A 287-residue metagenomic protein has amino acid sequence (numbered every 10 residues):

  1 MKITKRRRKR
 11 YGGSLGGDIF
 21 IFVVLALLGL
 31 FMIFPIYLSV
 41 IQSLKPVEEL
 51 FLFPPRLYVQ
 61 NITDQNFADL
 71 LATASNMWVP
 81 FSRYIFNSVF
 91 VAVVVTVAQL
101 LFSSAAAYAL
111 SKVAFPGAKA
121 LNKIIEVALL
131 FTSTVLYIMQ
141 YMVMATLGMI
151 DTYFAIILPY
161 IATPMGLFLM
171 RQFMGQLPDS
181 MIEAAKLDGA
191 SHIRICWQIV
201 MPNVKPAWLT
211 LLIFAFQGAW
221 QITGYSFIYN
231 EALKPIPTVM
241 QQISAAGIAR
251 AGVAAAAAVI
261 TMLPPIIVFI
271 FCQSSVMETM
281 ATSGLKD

Functional and structural regions predicted by a protein language model:
M1-R8: N-terminal Lys/Arg-rich, disordered targeting/topogenic segments
K9-D287: A structural signal for multi-pass alpha-helical bundles of membrane permease subunits that mediate small-molecule
